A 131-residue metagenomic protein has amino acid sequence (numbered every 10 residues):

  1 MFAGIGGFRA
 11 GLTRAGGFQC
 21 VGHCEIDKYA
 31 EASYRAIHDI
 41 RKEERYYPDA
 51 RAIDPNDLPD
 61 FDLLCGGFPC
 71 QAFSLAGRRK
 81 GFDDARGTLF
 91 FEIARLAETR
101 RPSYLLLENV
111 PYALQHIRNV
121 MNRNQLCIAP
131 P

Functional and structural regions predicted by a protein language model:
M1-P131: Conserved active-site and SAM-binding loop architecture of S-adenosyl-L-methionine-dependent nucleic-acid
